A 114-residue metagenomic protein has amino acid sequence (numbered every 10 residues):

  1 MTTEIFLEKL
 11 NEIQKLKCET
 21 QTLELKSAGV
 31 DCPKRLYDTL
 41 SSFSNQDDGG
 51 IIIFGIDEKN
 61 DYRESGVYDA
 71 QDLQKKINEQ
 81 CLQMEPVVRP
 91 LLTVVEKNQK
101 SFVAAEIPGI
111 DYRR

Functional and structural regions predicted by a protein language model:
M1-R114: Conserved N-terminal catalytic/coupling substructures associated with nucleotide/phosphate chemistry
